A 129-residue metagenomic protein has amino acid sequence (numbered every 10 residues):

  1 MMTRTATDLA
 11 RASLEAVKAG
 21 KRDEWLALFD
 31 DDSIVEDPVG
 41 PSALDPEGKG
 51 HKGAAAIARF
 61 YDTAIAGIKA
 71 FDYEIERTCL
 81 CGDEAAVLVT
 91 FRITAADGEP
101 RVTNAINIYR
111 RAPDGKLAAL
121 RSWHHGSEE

Functional and structural regions predicted by a protein language model:
M1-D32, E129: Short, low-complexity N-terminal intrinsically disordered segments enriched in polar/charged residues
R4, D23, L28-G82: A solvent-exposed, acidic/Ser-Thr-rich amphipathic alpha-helical stretch
D32, L80-E84, Y109-L117: Short, solvent-exposed coil/turn segments at beta-strand boundaries
Y61, L88-A95: Short beta-strand segments that buttress and anchor functional surface loops
G67, I93-V102: Short, cysteine-centered beta-strand-loop-beta hairpins and adjacent loop/turn segments enriched in charged/polar
Y73-C79, T90-R92, N104-R110: Hydrophobic/aromatic beta-strand elements that line small-molecule binding cavities or substrate pockets in beta-rich
V102-E129: Short beta-strand edge/turn micro-motifs at domain boundaries
